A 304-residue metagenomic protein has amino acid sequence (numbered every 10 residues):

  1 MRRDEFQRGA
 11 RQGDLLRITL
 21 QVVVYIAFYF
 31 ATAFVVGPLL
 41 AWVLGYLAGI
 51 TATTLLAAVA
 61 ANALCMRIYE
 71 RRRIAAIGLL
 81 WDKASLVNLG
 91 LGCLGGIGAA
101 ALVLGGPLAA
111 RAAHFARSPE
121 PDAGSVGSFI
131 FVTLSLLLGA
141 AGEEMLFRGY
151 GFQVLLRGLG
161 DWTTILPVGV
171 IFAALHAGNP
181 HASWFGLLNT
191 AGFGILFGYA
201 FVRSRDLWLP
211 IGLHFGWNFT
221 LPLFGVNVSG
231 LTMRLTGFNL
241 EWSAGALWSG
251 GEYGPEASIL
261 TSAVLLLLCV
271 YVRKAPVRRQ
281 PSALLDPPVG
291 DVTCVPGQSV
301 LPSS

Functional and structural regions predicted by a protein language model:
M1-W81, P222-S304: N-terminal, membrane-interfacial amphipathic/helix-forming hydrophobic leader that caps and precedes the first
T19-V23, A48-A52, L89-L94, F129-I130 (+4 more regions): Hydrophobic alpha-helical transmembrane segments
F30, G186-L247: Functionally important transmembrane alpha-helices
V36-T51, R73-M145, F152-R157, L285 (+1 more regions): Juxtamembrane helix-loop-helix connectors linking adjacent transmembrane helices in multi-pass membrane enzymes
G45, L175-W184: Membrane-interface helix caps and helix-loop-helix hairpins in membrane proteins
A52-A60, V126-T133, L188-G192, A263: Membrane-embedded alpha-helical segments of multi-pass membrane proteins, especially the transmembrane helices
L136, G160-A177, T190-A191: Small-polar-interrupted transmembrane alpha-helices in polytopic inner-membrane proteins
G142-P167, Y199-D206: Membrane-interface helix/loop boundary segments of multi-pass membrane proteins
